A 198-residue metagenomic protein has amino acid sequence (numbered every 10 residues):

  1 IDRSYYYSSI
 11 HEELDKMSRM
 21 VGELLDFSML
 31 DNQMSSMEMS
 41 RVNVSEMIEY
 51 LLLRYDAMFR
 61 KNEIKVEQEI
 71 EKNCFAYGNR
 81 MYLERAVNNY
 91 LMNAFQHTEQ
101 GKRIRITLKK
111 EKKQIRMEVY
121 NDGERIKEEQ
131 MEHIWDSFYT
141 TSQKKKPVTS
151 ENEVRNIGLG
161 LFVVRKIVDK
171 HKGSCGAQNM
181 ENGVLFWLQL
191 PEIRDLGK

Functional and structural regions predicted by a protein language model:
E12-M17: Short alpha-helical segment of the dimerization/phosphotransfer core of two-component systems
E38-R41, R60, K65-F75: Conserved catalytic submotifs in the C-terminal HATPase_c
A94-F95: Short helix-loop "hinge" at the ATP-lid/N-box region of the Bergerat-fold HATPase_c
G101-K113: Short beta-strand/loop element within the Bergerat-fold HATPase_c
I126-Y139, K146-T149: Short conserved segment of the HATPase_c
G160, V164: Short alpha-helical Gxxx[C/S/T] motif in the catalytic ATP-binding
